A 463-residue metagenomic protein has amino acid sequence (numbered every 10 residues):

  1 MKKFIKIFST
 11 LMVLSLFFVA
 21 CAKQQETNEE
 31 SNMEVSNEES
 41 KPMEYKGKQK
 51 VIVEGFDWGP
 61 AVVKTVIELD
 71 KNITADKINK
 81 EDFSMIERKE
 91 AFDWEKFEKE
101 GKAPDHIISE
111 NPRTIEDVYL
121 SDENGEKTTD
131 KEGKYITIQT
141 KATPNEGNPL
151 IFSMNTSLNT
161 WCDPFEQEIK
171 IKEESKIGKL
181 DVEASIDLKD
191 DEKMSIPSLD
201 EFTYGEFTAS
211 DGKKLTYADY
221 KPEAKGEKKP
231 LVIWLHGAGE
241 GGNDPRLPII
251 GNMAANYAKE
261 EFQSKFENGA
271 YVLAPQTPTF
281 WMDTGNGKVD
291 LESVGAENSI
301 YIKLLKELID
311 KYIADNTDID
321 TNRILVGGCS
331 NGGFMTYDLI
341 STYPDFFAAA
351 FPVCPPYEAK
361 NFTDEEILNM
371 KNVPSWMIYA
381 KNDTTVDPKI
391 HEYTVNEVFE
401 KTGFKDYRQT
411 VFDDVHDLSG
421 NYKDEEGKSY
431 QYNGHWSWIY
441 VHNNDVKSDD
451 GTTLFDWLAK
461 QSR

Functional and structural regions predicted by a protein language model:
F18-A20: C-terminal motif of bacterial Sec signal peptides marking the signal peptidase cleavage site
A22-Q24: Bacterial signal peptide processing site
E30-V66, K80-D82, E87-K229: A domain-start/cap signature at the N-terminus of enzymes
E227, N286-S330: Gly/Ser-rich "nucleophile elbow"/oxyanion-hole loop immediately N-terminal to the catalytic nucleophile in hydrolases
L231, A238-K303: Active-site machinery of serine-nucleophile hydrolases
L235-G237, C354, Y379-A380: The conserved beta1-alpha1 loop
I313-N369: Primarily recognizes the serine-hydrolase "nucleophile elbow" in alpha/beta-hydrolase and SGNH/GDSL folds
W376-I378, N382-T385, I390-N396, E400-R463: C-terminal catalytic histidine-bearing segment of alpha/beta-hydrolase fold enzymes
